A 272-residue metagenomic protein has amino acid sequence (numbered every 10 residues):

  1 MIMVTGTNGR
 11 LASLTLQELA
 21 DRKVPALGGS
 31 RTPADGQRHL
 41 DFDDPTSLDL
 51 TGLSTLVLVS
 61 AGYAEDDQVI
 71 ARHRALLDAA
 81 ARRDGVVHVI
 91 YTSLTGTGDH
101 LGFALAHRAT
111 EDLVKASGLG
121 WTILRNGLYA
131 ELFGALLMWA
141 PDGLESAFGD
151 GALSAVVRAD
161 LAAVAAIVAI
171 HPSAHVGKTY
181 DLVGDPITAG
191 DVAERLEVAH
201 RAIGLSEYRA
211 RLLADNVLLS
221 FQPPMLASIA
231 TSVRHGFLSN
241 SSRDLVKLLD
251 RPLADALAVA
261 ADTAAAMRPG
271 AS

Functional and structural regions predicted by a protein language model:
M1-G28, T32, D43-P45, S54 (+4 more regions): Oxidoreductase cofactor-interface core, primarily capturing Rossmann-like NAD(P)-dependent enzymes
R38-D41, I203: Cofactor-binding loops of NAD(P)H-dependent oxidoreductases, dominated by short-chain dehydrogenase/reductases
L50-T51: A short, aliphatic-rich alpha-helical micro-motif
I170-A174, V217, D250, A265-R268: Generic secondary-structure signature for well-ordered alpha-helical cores
A193-G236, S272: Terminal hydrophobic/aromatic helix or amphipathic segment near a protein terminus
L238-K247: Short helix/strand-capping connector loops at secondary-structure junctions
L249-S272: Amphipathic terminal alpha-helices
